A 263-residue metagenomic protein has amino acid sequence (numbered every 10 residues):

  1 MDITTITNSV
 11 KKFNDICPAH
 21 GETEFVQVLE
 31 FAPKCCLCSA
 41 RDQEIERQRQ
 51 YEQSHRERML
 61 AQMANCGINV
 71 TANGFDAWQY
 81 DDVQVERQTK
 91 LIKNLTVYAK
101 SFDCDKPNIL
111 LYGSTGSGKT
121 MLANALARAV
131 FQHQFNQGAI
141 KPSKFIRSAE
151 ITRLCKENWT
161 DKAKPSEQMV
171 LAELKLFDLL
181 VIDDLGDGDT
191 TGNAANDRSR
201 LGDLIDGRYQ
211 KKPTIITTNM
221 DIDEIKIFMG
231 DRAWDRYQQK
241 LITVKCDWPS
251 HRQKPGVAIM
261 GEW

Functional and structural regions predicted by a protein language model:
M1-K90, W248, K254-W263: A short, basic N-terminal segment
Y80-I109: Pre-Walker A (pre-P-loop) alpha-helix and adjacent loop at the N terminus of AAA/AAA+ ATPase modules, a conserved
E86-K93, F131-L176, A195: Short glycine-rich substrate-engagement loop in P-loop NTPases that contacts/grips substrate
S101-C104, N136-G138, A172-K175, I205-K211 (+1 more regions): Conserved catalytic network of the ASCE P-loop NTPase/AAA+ motor domain
D105-N124: Walker A/P-loop nucleotide-binding motif
A125, A129: Active-site signature of alpha/beta-hydrolase-fold catalytic machinery across serine- and Asp/Cys-nucleophile hydrolases
P142, L176-L179, Y209-I216: Loop/turn-to-beta-strand initiation segments
R153, N158, L185-W263: Replace "adjacent to P-loop NTPase cores in ATP/GTP-dependent enzymes" with "adjacent to NTP-binding cores
